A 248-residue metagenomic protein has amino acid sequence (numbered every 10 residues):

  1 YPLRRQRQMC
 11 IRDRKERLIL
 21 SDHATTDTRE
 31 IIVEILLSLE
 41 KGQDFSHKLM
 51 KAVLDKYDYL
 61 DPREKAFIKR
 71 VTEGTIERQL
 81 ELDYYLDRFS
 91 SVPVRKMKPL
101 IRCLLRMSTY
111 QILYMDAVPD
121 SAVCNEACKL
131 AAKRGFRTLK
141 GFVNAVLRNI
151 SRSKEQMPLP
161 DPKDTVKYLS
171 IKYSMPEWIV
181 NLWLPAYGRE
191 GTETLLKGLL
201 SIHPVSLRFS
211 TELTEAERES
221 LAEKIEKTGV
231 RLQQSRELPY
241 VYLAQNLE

Functional and structural regions predicted by a protein language model:
Y1, E16-L18, V230: Intrinsic-disorder/low-complexity peptide segments enriched for small residues
Y1-D13: Single conserved hydrophobic/aromatic residue that forms the stacking wall/gate of nucleotide- or nucleobase-binding
L3-R4, L60, R70, R88 (+6 more regions): Generic signature of intrinsically disordered, low-complexity segments enriched in small/polar residues
R4-R5, R29, R148, R152 (+2 more regions): Short, cationic motifs built from Arg/Lys/His that form the positively charged side of catalytic pockets
Q6, L104, P204-S206: Broad gene-expression machinery/nucleic-acid interaction feature
K15-D161, V166-L169: Non-catalytic accessory regions of SAM-dependent methyltransferases
S153-E248: Glycine-rich nucleotide cofactor-binding entry segment
